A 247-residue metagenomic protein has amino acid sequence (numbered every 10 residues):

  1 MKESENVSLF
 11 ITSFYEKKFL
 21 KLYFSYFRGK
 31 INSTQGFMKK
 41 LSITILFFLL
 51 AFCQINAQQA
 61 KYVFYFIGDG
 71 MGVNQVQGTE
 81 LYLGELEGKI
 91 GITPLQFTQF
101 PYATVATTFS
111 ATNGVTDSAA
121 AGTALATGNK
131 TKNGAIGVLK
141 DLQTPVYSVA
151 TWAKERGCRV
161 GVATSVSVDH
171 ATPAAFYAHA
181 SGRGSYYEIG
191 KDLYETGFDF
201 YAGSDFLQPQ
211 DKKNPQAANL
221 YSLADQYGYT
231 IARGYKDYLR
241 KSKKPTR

Functional and structural regions predicted by a protein language model:
S8-F10, F14-Y15, F19-Q58: Bacterial Sec-dependent N-terminal signal peptides
Q58-T246: N-terminal catalytic scaffold of extracellular/periplasmic and nuclease hydrolases that process anionic headgroups
